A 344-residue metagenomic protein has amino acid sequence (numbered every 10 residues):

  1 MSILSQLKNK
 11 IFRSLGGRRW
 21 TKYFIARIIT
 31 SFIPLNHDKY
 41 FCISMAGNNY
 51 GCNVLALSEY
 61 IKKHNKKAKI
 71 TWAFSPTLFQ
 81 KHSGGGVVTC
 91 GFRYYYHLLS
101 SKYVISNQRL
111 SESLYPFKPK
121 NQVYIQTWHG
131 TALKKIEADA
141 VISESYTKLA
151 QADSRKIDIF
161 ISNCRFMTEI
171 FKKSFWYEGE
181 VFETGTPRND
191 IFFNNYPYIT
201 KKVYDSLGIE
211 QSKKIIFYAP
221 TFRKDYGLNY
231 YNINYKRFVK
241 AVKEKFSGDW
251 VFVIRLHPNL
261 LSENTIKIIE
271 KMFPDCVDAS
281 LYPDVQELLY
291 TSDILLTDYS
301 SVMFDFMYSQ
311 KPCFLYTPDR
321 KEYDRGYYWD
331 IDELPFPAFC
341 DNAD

Functional and structural regions predicted by a protein language model:
M1-G47: Membrane-proximal basic amphipathic "stem/tether" segments
H37-K39, Q122, K213-I216: Nucleotide donor/acceptor-binding cores
Y40-N194: Active-site and donor-binding regions of nucleotide-sugar-utilizing enzymes
I43-M45, W128-G130, G185-T186, F217-K224 (+2 more regions): Short loop/turn segments at strand-loop or loop-helix junctions that form parts of catalytic or ligand-binding pockets
G51-Y60, P187-I268: Conserved catalytic-core segment of nucleotide-activated headgroup transferases in glycan assembly
V88-Y103, P258-F304: Donor nucleotide-activated moiety binding/catalytic core segment of transferases that use nucleotide-activated donors
L114-L133, Y235-V239, K311-E322: A short, gly/pro- and small-residue-rich
K267, K271, S301-D344: Catalytic binding pocket for nucleotide-activated donors in carbohydrate/polymer assembly enzymes
